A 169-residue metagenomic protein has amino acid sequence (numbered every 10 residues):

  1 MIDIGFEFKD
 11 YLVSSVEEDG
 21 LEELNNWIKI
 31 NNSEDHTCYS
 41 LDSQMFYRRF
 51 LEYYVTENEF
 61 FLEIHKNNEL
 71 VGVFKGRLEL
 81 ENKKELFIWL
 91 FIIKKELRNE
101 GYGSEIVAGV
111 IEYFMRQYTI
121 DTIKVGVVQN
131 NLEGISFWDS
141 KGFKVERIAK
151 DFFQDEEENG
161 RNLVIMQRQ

Functional and structural regions predicted by a protein language model:
M1-D3, E157-Q169: Terminal substrate-recognition subdomain of acyl/acetyltransferases
I4-R98, V107-G109, Y113-F114: Acetyl-CoA-dependent GNAT
W27-I30, F137, K141: Alpha-helical interaction/dimerization surfaces of two-component signaling modules
G103, V107, N130-G134, D151-E157: Short glycine/proline-centered loop/turn elements that form peptide/ligand docking sites
R116-G126: Conserved GNAT acetyl-CoA-binding A-motif
K124-V127, D139, K144-R161: Conserved catalytic-core motifs of GNAT/GCN5-like acyltransferases
